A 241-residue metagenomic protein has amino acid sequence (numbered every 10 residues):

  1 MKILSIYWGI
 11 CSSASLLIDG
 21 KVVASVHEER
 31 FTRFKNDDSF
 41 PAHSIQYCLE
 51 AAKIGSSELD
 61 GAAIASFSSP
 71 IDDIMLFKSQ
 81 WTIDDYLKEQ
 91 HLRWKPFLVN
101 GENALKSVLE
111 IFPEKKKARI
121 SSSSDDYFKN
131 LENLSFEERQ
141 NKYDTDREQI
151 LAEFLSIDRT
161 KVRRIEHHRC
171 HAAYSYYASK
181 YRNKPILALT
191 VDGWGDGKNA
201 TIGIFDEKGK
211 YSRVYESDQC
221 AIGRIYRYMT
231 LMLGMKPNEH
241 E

Functional and structural regions predicted by a protein language model:
M1-E241: Short acidic/glycine-rich loops and adjacent helix/strand connectors that line catalytic pockets where negatively
